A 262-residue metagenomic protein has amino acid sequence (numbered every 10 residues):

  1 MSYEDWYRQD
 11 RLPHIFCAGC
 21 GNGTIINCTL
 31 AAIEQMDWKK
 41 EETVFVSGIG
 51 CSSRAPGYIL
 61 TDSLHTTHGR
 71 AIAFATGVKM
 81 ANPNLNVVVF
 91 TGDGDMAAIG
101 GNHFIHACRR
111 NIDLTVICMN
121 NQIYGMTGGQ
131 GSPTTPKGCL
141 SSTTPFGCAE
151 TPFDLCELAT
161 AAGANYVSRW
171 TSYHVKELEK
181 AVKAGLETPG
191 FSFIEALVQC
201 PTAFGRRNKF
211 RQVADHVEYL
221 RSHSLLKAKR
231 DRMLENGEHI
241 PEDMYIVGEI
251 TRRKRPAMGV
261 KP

Functional and structural regions predicted by a protein language model:
M1-S2, W6, D10-L12, V198-P262: Flexible, low-complexity linker and terminal segments
S2-T67: Active-site diphosphate/adenylate-binding microenvironment
L12, K39-T43, A81-V87, R109-T115 (+4 more regions): Short coil/turn connectors at secondary-structure junctions
F16-A18, V89-T91, Y166-T171, F193: Short catalytic-loop micro-motif centered on adjacent basic/acidic residues
S47-G125: Thiamine diphosphate
I49-C51, N121-I123, H174, L197-A203 (+1 more regions): Glycine-rich beta-alpha junction loops
D62-S63, A107, S132-P136, F210-V213: Short, hinge-like loop/turn segments at secondary-structure boundaries
S132-A184: Conserved thiamine diphosphate
